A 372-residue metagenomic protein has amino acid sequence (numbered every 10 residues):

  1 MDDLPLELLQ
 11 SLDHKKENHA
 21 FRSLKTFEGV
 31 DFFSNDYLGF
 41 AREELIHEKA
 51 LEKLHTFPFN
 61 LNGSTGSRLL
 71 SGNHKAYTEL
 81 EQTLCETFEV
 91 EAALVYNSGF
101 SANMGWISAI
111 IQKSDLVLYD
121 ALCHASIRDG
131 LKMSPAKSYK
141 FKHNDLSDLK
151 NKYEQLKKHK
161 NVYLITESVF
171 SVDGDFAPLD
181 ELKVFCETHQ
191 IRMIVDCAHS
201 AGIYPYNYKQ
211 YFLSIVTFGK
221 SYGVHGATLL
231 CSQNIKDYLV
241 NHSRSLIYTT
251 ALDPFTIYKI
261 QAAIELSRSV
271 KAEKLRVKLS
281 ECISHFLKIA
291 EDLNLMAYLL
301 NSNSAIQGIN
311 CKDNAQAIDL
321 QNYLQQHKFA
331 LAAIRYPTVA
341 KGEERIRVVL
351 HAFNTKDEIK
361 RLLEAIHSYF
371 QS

Functional and structural regions predicted by a protein language model:
D2, R42-L51, A76, Q82 (+3 more regions): PLP-dependent enzyme catalytic core of the Aspartate aminotransferase-like
D2-G63, I191, Y208: N-terminal "arm"/small-domain region of PLP-dependent enzymes with the aminotransferase-like
F40, R276-L287, L293-K328, L350-A352: Conserved PLP-binding catalytic core of the aspartate aminotransferase-like
H55-G99: Conserved N-terminal alpha-helix of the aminotransferase class I/II PLP-enzyme fold
W106-A125, C282: Conserved PLP-anchoring active-site segment centered on the Schiff-base-forming lysine
Y139-V195: Active-site phosphate-binding strand-loop segment of PLP-dependent enzymes
K209-Y238: Active-site PLP attachment segment
A251-K278, C282: Structural motif of enzymes handling amino- and sulfur-group chemistry
